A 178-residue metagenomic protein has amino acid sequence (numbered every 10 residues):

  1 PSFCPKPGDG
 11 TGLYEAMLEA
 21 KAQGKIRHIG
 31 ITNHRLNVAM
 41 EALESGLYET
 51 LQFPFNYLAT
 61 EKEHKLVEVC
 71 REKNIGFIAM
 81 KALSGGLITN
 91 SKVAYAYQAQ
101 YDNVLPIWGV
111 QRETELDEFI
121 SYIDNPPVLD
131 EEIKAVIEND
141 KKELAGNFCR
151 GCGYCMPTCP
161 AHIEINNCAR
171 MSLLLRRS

Functional and structural regions predicted by a protein language model:
P1-I78, L83-G86: Glycine/proline-rich, positively charged, aromatic-decorated active-site loop/lid region on the catalytic face
K65-A79, L83-S178: Structured C-terminal cap/extension of enzyme domains
